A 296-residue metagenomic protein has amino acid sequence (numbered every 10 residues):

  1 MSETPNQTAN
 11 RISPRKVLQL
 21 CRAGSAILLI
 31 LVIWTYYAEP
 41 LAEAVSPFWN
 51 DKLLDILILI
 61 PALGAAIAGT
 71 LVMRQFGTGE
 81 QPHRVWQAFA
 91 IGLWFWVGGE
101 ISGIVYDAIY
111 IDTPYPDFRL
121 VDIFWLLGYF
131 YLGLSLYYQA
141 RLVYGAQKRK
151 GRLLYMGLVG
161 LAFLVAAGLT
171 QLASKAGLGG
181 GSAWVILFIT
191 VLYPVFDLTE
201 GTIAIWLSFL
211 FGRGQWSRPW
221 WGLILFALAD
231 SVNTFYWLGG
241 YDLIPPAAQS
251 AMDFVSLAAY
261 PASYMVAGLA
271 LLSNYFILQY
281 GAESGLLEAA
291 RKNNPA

Functional and structural regions predicted by a protein language model:
S2-A296: Polytopic alpha-helical membrane-helix bundles and their juxtamembrane interface segments in multi-pass membrane
